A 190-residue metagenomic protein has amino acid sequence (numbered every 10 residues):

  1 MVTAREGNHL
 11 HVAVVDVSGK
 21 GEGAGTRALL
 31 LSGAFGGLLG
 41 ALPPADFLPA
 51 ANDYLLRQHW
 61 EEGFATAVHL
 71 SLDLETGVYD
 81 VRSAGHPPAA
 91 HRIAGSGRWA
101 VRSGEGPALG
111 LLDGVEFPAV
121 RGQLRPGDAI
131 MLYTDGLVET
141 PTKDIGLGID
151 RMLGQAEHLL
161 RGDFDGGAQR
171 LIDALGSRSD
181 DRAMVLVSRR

Functional and structural regions predicted by a protein language model:
M1-V14: N-terminal entry segment of metal-dependent catalytic domains or homologous docking segments
V2-T3, L70-L72, G122: A structural signal for short hydrophobic beta-strand segments in well-ordered beta-sheet cores
E6-G7, E75, G95, P126: Structural motif
V12-G21, R82, Y133: Short hydrophobic beta-strand that contains or immediately precedes a catalytic carboxylate
D16-V17, H86, T134-G136, D181: DG-centered beta-turn motif at the end of beta-strands
E22-S103, P107, F117, G176 (+2 more regions): Catalytic core of PPM/PP2C metal-dependent serine/threonine phosphatase domains
G23-L38, E105, P118-A119, L124-S179: Active-site-proximal, acidic helix/loop segment immediately C-terminal to a metal-coordinating Asp/Glu
G154, M184-V185: Cytosolic C-terminal regulatory domains/tails of membrane transporters and channels
